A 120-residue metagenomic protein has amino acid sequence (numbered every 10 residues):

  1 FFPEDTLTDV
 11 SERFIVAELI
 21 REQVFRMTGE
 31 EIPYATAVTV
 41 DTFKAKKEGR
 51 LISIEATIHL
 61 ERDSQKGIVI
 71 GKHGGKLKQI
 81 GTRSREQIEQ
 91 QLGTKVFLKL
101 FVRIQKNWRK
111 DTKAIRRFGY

Functional and structural regions predicted by a protein language model:
F1-Y120: C-terminal-of-GTPase-core extension/linker across diverse P-loop GTPases
